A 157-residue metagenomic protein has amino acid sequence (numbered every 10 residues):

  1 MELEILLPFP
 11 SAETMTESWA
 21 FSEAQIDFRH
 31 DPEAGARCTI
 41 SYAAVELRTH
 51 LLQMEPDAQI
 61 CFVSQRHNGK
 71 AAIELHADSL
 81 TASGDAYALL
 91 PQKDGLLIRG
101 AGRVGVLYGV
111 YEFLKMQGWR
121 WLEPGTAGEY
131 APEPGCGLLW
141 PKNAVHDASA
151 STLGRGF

Functional and structural regions predicted by a protein language model:
M1-P91, C136-H146: Acidic, contiguous N-terminal accessory segments
A34, I40-E46, H50, A82-G84 (+1 more regions): Feature activates predominantly on carbohydrate-active enzymes
